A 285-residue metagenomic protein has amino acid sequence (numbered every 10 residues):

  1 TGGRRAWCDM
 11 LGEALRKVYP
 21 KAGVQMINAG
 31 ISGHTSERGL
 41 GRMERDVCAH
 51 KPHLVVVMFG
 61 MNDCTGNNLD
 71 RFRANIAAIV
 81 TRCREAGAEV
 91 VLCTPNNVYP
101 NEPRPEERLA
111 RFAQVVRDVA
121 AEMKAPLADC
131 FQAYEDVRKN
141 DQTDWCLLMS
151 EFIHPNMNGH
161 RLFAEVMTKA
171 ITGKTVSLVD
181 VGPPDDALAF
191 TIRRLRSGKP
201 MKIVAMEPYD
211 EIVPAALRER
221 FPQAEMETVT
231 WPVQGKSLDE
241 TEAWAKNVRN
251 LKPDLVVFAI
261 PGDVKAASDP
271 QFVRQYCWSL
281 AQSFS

Functional and structural regions predicted by a protein language model:
T1-G2, L188-M206: Short glycine-rich His-centered loop
R5, D9-Q25, H34-A170, I192-K199 (+1 more regions): Alpha-helical cap/lid subdomain in secreted, periplasmic, or secretory-pathway luminal O-acyl-processing enzymes
G30, T94, E207: Active-site beta-alpha turn of Rossmann-fold NAD(P)-dependent dehydrogenases/reductases
M167-D180: Short, hydrophobic alpha-helical segments
P183-P184: A short beta-strand motif characteristic of beta-propeller blades
